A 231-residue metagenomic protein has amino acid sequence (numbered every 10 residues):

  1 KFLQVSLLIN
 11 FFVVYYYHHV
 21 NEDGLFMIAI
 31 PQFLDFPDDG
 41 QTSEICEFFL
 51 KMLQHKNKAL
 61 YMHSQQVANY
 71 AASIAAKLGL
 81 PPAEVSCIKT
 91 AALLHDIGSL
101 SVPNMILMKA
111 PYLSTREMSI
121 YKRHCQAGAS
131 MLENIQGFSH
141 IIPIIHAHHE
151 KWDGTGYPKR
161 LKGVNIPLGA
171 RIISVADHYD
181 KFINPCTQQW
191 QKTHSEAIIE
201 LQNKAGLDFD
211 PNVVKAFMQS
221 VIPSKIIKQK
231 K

Functional and structural regions predicted by a protein language model:
L3, L7-L8, L25: Leucine-biased recognition of intrinsically disordered, low-complexity hydrophobic segments
L7, F11-F12, A205: Generic low-complexity, intrinsically disordered sequence content enriched in small uncharged/hydrophobic residues
L7-L8, H19-V20, Q54: Generic N-terminal leader/processing signal
F12-V13, G24-M27: Juxtamembrane or sensor-core-proximal signal-transducing alpha helices that couple sensory domains to cytosolic
F26-K231: Histidine- and acidic-residue-rich, metal-dependent catalytic cores
